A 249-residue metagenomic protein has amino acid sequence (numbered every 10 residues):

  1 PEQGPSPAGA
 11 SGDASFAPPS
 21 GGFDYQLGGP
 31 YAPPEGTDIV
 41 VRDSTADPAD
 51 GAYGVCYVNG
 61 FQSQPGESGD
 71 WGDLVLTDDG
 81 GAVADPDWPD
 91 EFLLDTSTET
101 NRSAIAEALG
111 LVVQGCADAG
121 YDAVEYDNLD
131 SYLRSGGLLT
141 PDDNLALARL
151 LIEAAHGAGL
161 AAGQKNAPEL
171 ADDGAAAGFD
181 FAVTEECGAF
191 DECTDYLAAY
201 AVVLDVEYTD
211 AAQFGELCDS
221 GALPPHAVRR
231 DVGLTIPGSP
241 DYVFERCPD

Functional and structural regions predicted by a protein language model:
P1-S11: Ser/Thr-rich, Pro/Gly/Ala-heavy low-complexity intrinsically disordered linkers and tails of secreted extracellular
G9-D249: Glycan-processing catalytic domains of CAZymes
